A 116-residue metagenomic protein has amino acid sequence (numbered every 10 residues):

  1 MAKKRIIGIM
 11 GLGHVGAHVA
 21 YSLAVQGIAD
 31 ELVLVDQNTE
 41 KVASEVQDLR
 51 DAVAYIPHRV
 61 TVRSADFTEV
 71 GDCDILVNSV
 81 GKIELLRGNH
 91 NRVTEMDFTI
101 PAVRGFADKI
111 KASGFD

Functional and structural regions predicted by a protein language model:
A2-I7: Extreme N-terminal starter segment of soluble prokaryotic enzymes
G8-I9, L34: Hydrophobic Val/Ile/Leu positions in short beta-strands of Rossmann-like dinucleotide-binding domains
L12-G13: Glycine-rich Rossmann-fold phosphate-binding loop(s) that bind the pyrophosphate of adenine dinucleotide cofactors
G16-A17: N-terminal Rossmann-fold NAD(P) dinucleotide-binding loop
L23: Aromatic pocket-lining residues of Rossmann-like dinucleotide-binding sites
D30-N38: Conserved glycine-rich Rossmann-like NAD(P)H-binding loop of the short-chain dehydrogenase/reductase
Q37-C73: Conserved N-terminal Rossmann-fold NAD(P) cofactor-binding segment
R59-F115: Rossmann-like NAD(P)-binding element
